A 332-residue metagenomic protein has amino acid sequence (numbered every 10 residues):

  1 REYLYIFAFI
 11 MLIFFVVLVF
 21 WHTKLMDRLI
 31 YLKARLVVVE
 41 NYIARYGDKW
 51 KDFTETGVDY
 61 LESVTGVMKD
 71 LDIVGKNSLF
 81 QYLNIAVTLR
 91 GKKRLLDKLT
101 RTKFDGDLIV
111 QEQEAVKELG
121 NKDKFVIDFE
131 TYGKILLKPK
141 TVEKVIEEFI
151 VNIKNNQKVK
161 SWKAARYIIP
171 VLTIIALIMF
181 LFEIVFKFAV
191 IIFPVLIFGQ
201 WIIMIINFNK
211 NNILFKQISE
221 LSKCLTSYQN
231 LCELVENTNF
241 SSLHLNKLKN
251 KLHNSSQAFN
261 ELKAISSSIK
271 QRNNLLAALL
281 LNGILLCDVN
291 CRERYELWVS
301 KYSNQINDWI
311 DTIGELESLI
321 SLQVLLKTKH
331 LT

Functional and structural regions predicted by a protein language model:
R1-T332: Alpha-helical coupling/stalk and coiled-coil linker elements that connect catalytic or binding modules and transmit
